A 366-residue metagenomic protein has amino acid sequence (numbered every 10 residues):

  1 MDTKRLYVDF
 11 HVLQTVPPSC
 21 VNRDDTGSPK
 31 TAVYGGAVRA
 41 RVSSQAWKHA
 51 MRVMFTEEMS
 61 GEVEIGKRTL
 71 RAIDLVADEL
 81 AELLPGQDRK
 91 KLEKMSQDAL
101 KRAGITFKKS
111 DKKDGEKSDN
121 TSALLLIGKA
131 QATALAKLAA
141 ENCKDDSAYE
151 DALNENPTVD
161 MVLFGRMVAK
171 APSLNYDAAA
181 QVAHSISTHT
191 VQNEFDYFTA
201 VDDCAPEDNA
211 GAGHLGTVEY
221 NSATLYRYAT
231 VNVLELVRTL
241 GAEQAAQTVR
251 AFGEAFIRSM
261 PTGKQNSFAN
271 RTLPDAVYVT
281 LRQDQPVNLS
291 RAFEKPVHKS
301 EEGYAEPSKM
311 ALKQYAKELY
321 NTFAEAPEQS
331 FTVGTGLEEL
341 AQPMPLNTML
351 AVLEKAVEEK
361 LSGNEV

Functional and structural regions predicted by a protein language model:
M1-R41, W47-V366: Basic polyanion-binding and macromolecular-assembly surfaces
